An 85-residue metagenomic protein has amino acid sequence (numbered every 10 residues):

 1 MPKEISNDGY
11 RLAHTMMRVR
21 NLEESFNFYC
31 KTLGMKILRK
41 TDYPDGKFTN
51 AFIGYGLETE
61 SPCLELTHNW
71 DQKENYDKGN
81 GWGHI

Functional and structural regions predicted by a protein language model:
M1-N7: A detector for short, charged/polar N-terminal pre-domain segments
I5, D42, D77-G79: Short glycine- and Lys/Arg-enriched binding-loop motifs that mark or flank ligand-binding interfaces
N7-Y10, M16-S61: Core segments of cupin and vicinal oxygen chelate
A13-H14, H84: A generic structural signal for short
V19-E23, E58-S61, N69-I85: Vicinal oxygen chelate
